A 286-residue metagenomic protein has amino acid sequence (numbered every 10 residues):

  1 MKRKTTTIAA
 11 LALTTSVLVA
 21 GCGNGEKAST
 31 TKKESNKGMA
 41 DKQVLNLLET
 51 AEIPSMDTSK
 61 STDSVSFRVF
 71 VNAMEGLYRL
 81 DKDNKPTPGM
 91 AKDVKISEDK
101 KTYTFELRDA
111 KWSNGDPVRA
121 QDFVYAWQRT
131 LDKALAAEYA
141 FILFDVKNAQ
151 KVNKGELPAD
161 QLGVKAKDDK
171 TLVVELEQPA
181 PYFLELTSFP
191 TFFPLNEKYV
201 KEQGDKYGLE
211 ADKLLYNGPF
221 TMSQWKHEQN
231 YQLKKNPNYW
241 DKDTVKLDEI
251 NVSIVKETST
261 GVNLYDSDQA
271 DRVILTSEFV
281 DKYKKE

Functional and structural regions predicted by a protein language model:
M1-I8: Bacterial Sec-dependent N-terminal signal peptides
V19-K33: Bacterial lipoprotein signal-peptidase II cleavage site
D41-A51, K92, T102-L107, F123-A126 (+4 more regions): Short, well-ordered beta-strand elements
L48-I96, L215: N-terminal lobe/hinge region of extracytoplasmic solute-binding protein
K92-Y139: Aromatic- and charge-enriched surface segment that lines or borders ligand/interaction sites
A140-E197: Surface-exposed binding/hinge segments that line and control ligand-binding clefts or catalytic entry sites
L176-V245, E249: Gly/Pro-rich hinge or "lid" segments in bacterial periplasmic/extracellular proteins
N238-Y283: Ligand-site clamp/hinge motif
